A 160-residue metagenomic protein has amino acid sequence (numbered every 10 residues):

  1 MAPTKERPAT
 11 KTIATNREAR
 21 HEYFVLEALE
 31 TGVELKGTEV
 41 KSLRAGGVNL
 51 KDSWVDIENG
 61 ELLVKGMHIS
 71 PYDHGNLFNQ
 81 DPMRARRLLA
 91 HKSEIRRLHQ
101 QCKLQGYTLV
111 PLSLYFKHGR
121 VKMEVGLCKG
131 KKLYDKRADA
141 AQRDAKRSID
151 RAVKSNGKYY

Functional and structural regions predicted by a protein language model:
M1-T31, K36, D144-Y160: Intrinsically disordered, Lys/Arg-rich N-terminal extensions and targeting peptides of nucleic-acid-associated proteins
E30-V48: Short, contiguous, helix-prone interaction/anchoring segments in small proteins
G37, I57-N59, G66, V125-K129: Flexible glycine-/small-residue-rich
K41-S42, N49, D56, I69-Y72 (+1 more regions): Short, surface-exposed beta-strand-loop junctions and turns on beta-sheet-rich folds
S53-I57, L114: A structural signal for short hydrophobic beta-strand segments in well-ordered beta-sheet cores
D56-L98: Helix-adjacent hinge/juxtasegments
M83, A90-R96, G130-Y160: C-terminal end-helix/capping segment
L89-G126, G130-K132: Beta-rich strand-turn-strand
